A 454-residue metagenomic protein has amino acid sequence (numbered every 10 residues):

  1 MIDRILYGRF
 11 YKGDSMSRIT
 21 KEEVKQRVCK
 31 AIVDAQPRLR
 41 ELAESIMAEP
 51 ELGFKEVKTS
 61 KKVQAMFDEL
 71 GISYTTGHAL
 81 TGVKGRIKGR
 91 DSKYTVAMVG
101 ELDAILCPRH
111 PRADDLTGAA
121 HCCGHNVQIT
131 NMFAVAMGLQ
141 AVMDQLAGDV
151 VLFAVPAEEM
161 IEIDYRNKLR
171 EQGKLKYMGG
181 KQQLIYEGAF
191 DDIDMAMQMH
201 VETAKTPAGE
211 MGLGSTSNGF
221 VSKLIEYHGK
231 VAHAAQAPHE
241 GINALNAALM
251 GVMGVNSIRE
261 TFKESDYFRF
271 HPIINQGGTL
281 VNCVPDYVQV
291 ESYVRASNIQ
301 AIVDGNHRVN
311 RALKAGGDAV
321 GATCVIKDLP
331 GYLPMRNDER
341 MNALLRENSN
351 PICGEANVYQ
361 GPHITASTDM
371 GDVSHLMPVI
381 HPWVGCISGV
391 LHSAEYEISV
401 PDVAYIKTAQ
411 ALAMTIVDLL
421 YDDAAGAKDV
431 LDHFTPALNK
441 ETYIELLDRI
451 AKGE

Functional and structural regions predicted by a protein language model:
M1-S15: Short, Lys/Arg-enriched N-terminal segments with co-localized hydrophobic residues within the first ~10-30 amino acids
G13, L249-E454: Metal-dependent amide/peptide-bond hydrolase catalytic core, centered on the "pita-bread" metallohydrolase fold
R18-C122, N126-V151, P156: Acidic/His- and Gly-rich active-site-bordering loop/insert found across diverse amide/peptide-bond hydrolases
R40, E44, S60-Q64, I129 (+11 more regions): Predominant activation on well-ordered alpha-helical scaffold segments within soluble catalytic domains
I46, G85, M98, H125 (+8 more regions): Divalent metal-coordination and catalytic microenvironments
G100-I105, E202, G219-F220, N275-G278 (+2 more regions): Short glycine-enriched loops at secondary-structure junctions
H110-A120, N126-V127, L139, D144-H271 (+1 more regions): Histidine/acidic-residue-rich, glycine-tolerant segments that coordinate divalent metal ions
